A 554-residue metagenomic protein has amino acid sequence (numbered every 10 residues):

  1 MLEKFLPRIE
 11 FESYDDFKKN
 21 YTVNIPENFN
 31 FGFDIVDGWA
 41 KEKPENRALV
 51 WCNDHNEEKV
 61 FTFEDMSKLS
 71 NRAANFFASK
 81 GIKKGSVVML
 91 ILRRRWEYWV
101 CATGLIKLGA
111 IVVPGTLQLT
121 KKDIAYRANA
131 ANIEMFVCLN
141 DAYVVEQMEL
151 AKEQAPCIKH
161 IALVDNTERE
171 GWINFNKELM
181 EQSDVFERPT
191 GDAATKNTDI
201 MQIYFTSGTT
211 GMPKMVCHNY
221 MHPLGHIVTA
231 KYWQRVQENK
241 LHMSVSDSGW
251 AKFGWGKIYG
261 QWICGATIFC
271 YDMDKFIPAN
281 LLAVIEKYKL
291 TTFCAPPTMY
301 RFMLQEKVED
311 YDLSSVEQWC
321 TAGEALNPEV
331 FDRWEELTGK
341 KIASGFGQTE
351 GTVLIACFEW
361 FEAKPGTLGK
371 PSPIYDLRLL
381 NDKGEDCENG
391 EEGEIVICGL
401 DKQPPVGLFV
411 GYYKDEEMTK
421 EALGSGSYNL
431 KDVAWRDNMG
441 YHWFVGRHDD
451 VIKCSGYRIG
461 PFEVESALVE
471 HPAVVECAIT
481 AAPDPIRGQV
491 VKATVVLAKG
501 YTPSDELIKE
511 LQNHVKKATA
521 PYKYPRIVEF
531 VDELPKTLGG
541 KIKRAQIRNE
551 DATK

Functional and structural regions predicted by a protein language model:
P44-R47, A162-N166, E170, M180-F205 (+3 more regions): Conserved pre-ATP/AMP-binding loop-to-beta segment of ANL
E45, L49-T103, T120-A125, N174-M180 (+1 more regions): Conserved AMP-binding/adenylate-forming core of the ANL superfamily
K59-E64, A194, M201-G225: Conserved AMP-binding A3 loop
T103, K107-M180, K499: Structural core segment of the AMP-binding/adenylate-forming
L119, A125-R127, F136-D141, F293 (+7 more regions): AMP-binding/adenylate-forming catalytic core of the ANL superfamily
M180, I263, L290-A295, L304-K364 (+1 more regions): Gly/Ser/Thr-rich phosphate-binding loop
L224-S244, S248-T291, E306: Conserved AMP-binding/adenylation subdomain of ANL enzymes
I374, E385-E421, I459: Conserved ATP/PPi-binding loop(s) of AMP-dependent carboxylate-activating enzymes
